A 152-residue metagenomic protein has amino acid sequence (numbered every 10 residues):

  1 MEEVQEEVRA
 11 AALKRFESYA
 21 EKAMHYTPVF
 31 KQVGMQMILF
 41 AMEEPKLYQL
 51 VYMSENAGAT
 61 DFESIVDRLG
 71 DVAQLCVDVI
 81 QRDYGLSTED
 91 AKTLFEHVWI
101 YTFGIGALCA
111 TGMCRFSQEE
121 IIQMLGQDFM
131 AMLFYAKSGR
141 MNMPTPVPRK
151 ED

Functional and structural regions predicted by a protein language model:
M1-E17, E21, G70: An amphipathic alpha-helix adjacent to DNA-recognition modules
R15-Y26, Y101-L108: Solvent-exposed, amphipathic alpha-helical segments
E17-S18, G58-G85, K92-E96, Q123-Y135: Amphipathic alpha-helical packing segments from all-alpha helical-bundle domains
T27, A59, E89, C114-Q118: Short, surface-exposed loop/turn segments at secondary-structure junctions
P28-M42, K46, K92, E96 (+2 more regions): Amphipathic alpha-helical segments that line or abut small-molecule/effector binding pockets and mediate allosteric
K31, R82-W99, T145-R149: All-alpha amphipathic helical-bundle segments outside canonical DNA-binding/catalytic cores that form hydrophobic
L39, E43-L75, A107, E119: Short secondary-structure transition hinges
L50, W99-S117, A131-M143: Amphipathic C-terminal alpha-helical segment
